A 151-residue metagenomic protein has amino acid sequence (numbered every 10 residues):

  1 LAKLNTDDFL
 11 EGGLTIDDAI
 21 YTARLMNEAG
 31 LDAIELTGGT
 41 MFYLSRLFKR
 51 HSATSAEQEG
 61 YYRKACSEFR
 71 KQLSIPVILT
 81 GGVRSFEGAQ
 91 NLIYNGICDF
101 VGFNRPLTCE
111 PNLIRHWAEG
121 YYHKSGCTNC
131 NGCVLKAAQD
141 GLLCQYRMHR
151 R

Functional and structural regions predicted by a protein language model:
L1-R151: Flavin-dependent oxidoreductase catalytic cores
